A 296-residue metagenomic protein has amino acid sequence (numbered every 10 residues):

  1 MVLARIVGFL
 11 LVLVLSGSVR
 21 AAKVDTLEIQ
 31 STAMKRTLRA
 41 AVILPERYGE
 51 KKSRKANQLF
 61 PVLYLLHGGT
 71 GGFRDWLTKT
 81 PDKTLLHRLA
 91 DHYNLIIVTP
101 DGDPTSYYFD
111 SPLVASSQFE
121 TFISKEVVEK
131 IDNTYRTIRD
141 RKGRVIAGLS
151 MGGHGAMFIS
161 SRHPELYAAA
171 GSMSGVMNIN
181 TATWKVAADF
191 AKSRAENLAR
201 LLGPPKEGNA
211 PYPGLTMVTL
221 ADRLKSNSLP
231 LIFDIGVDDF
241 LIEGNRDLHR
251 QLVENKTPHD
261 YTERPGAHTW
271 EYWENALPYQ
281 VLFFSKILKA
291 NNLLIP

Functional and structural regions predicted by a protein language model:
M1, S18-V19: Short, intrinsically disordered, low-complexity terminal segments
M1-V7: Bacterial N-terminal signal peptides that target proteins for export
V7-S16: Bacterial N-terminal signal peptides
A21-P296: Non-catalytic cap/lid and distal C-terminal segments of serine-dependent acyl enzymes
